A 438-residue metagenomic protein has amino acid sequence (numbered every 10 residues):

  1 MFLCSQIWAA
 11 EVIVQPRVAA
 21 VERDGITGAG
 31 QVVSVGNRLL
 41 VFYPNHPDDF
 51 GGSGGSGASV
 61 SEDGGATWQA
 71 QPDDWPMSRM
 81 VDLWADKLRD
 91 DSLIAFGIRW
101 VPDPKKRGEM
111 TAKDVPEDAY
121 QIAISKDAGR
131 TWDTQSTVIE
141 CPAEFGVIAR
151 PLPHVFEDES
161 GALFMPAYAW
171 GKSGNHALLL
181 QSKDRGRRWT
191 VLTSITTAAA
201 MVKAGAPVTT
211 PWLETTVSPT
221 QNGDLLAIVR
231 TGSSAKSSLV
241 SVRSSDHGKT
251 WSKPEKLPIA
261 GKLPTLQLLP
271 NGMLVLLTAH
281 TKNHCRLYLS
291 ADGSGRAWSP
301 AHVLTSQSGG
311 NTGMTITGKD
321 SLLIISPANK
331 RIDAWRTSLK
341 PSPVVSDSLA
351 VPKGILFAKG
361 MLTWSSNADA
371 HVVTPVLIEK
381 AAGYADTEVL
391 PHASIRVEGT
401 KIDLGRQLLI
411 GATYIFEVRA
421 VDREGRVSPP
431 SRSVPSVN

Functional and structural regions predicted by a protein language model:
S5-A9: Sec/Tat signal peptide C-region and signal peptidase I cleavage site
A10-S346: Asp-box/BNR beta-propeller blade signature and adjacent active/binding-site loops in extracellular glycan-interacting
R130, S294-R296, A368-V372, G383-Y384: Extracellular acidic loop/turn motifs
W132, E424-P429: Short, exposed coil/turn segments at beta-strand boundaries within extracellular/luminal domains
V344-D369, I410, P429-N438: Pro/Thr/Ser/Gly-rich low-complexity, intrinsically disordered linker/stalk tracts
T374-I410, R423-E424: Recognizes extended acidic, P/S/T-rich segments that occur within or adjacent to Ig-like beta-sandwich modules
